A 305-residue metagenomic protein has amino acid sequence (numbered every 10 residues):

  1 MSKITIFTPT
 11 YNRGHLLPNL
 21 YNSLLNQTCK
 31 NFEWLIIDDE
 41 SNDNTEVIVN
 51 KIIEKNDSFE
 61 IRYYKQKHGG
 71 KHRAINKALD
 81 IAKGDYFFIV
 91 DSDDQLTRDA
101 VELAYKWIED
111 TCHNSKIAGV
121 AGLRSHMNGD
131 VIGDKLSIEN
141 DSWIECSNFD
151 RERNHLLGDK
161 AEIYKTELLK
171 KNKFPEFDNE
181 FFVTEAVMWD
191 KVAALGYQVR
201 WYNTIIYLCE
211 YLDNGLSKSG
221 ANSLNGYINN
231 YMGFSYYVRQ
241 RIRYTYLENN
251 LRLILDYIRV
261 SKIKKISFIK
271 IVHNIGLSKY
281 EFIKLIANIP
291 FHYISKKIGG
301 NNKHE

Functional and structural regions predicted by a protein language model:
N12-N26: Short, well-formed alpha-helical segments that are part of the catalytic scaffolds of diverse glycosyltransferases
S23, D38-I48: A conserved acidic beta->alpha catalytic loop
F32-E40, R62-Q66, S92: Short beta-strand/loop segment that forms part of the nucleotide-sugar
Q66-A82: Glycine-rich, basic loop-to-helix element that forms the pyrophosphate-binding segment of sugar-nucleotide handling
F87: Short aromatic/hydrophobic "clamp" motif used to bind/position activated sugar donors
D99-K135: Conserved donor NDP-sugar-binding/catalytic core segment of glycosyltransferases
I132-K218: Conserved nucleotide-sugar donor-binding catalytic segment
W201-E305: C-terminal subregions of glycosyltransferases and related glycan-biosynthesis enzymes
